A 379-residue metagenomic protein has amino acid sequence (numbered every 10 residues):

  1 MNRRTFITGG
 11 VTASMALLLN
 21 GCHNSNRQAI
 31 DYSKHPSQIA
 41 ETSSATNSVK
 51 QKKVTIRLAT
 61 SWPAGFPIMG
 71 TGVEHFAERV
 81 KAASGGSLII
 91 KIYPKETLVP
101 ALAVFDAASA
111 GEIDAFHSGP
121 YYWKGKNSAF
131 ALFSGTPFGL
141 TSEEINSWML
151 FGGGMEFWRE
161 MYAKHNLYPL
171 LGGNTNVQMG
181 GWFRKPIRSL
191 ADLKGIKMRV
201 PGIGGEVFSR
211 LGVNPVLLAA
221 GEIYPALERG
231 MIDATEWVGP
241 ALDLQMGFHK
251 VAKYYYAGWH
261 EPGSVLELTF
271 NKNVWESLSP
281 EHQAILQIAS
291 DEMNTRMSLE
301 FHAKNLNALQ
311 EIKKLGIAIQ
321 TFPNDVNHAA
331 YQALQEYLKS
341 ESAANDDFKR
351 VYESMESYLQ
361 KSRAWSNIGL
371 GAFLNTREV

Functional and structural regions predicted by a protein language model:
N2-I145, Y162-V379: N-terminal secretory/targeting leader peptides
I145-M155: A gly/proline- and charged-residue-enriched helix-loop-helix capping module
W158-E160: Short secondary-structure capping/junction motifs at helix and strand boundaries
